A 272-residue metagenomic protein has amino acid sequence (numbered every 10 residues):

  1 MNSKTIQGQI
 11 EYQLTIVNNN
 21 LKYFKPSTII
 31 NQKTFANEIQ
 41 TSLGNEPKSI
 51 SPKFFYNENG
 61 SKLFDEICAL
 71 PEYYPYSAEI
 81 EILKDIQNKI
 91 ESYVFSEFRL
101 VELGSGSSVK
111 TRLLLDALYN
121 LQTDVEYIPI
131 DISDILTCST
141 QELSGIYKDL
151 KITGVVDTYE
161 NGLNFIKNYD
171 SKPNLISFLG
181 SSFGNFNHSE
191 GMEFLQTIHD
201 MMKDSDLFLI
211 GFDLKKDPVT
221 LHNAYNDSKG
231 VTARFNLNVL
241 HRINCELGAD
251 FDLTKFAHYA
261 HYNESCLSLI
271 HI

Functional and structural regions predicted by a protein language model:
N2-K53: N-terminal auxiliary segments of SAM/dcSAM-dependent transferases
K48-E58, K62-E91: Class I SAM-dependent methyltransferase Rossmann-like catalytic core, especially the SAM/SAH-binding loop
E97-G106: Conserved class I S-adenosyl-L-methionine
S107-Q122: Conserved SAM-binding loop of SAM-dependent methyltransferases across substrates and taxa, primarily the Class I
P173-M192: A short SAM/SAH-binding and catalytic strip from SAM-dependent methyltransferases
M192-D204: A short glycine-rich, Lys/Arg-flanked "PGG" loop and its adjoining helix->strand segment in the class I
M202-D213: Conserved beta-strand signature within the Rossmann-like core of class I S-adenosyl-L-methionine
I270-I272: Conserved small/polar residues in nucleotide/adenosyl-binding loops
